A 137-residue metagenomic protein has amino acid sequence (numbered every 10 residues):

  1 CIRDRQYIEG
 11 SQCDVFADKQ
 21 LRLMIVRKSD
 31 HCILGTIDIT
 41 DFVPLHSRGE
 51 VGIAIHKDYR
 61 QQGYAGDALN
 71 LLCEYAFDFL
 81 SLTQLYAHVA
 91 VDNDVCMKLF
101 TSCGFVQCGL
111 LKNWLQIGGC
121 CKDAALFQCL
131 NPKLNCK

Functional and structural regions predicted by a protein language model:
C1-I2, G109: Short, intrinsically disordered, charge-balanced linker/junction segments flanking boundaries in proteins
I2-D58, C121-K137: GNAT-family acyltransferases
I55, Q61-D78, D94-S102: Conserved acetyl-CoA-binding loop-helix of GNAT-fold acetyltransferases
D78-H88: Conserved GNAT acetyl-CoA-binding A-motif
Y86-V89, V106-D123: Conserved catalytic-core motifs of GNAT/GCN5-like acyltransferases
F100, F105, F127: Conserved active-site tyrosine of GNAT-family acetyltransferases
